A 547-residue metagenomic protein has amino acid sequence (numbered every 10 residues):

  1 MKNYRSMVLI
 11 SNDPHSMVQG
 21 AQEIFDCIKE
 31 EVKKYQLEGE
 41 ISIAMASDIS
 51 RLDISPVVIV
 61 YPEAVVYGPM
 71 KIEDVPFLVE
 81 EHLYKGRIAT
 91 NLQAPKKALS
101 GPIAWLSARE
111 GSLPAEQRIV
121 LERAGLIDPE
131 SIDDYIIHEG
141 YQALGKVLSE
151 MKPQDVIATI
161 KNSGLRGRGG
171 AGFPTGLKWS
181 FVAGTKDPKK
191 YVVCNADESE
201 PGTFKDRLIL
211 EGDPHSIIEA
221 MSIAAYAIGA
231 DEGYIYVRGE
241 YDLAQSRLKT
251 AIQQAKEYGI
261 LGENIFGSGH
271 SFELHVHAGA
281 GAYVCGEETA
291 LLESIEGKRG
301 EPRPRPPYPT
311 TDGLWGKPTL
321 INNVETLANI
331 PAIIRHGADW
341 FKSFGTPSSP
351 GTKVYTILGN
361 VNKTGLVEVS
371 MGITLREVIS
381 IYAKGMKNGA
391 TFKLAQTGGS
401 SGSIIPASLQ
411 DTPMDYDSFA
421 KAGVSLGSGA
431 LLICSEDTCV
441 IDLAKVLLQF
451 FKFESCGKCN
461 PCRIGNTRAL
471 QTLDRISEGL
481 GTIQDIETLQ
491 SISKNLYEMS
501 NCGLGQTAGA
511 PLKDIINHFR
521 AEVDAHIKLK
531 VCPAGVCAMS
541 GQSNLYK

Functional and structural regions predicted by a protein language model:
M1-K547: Feature of Fe-S/electron-transfer and energy-metabolism proteins that preferentially highlights extended coupling
